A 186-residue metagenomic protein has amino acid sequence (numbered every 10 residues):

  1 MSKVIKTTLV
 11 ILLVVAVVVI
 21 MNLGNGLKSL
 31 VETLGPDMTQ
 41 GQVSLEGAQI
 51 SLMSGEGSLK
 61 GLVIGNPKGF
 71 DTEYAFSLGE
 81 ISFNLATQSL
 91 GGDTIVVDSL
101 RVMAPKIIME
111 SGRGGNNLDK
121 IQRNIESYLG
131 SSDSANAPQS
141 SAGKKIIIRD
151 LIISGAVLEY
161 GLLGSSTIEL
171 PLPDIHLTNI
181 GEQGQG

Functional and structural regions predicted by a protein language model:
M1-Q40: N-terminal type II signal-anchor transmembrane helix that functions as the membrane-insertion/stop-transfer segment
I11-V19, P36-M38, M53-G61, K106 (+1 more regions): Short low-complexity stretches enriched in small and charged residues
L23, L27, S51, E73-A75: Generic, well-ordered alpha-helical segments
D37, Q42-S44, S51, S140 (+1 more regions): Residues that act as N-cap/strand-start positions at coil-to-secondary-structure junctions
G41-G69, S154: N-terminal leader/targeting pre-sequences
V63-G186: Secondary-structure transition motifs
